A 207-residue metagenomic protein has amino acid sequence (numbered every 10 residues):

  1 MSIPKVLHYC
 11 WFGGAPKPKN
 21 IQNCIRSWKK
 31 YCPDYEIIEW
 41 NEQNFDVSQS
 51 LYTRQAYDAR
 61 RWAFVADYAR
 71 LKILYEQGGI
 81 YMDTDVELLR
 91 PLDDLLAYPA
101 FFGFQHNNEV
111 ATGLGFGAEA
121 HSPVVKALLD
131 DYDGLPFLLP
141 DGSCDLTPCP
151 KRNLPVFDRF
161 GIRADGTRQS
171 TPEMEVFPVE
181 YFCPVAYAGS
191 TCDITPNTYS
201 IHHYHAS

Functional and structural regions predicted by a protein language model:
M1-A66, M82-S207: Glycosyltransferase-associated regions of secretory-pathway enzymes, highlighting luminal stem/catalytic domains
Y68-G79: Small-residue hinge/turn detector
